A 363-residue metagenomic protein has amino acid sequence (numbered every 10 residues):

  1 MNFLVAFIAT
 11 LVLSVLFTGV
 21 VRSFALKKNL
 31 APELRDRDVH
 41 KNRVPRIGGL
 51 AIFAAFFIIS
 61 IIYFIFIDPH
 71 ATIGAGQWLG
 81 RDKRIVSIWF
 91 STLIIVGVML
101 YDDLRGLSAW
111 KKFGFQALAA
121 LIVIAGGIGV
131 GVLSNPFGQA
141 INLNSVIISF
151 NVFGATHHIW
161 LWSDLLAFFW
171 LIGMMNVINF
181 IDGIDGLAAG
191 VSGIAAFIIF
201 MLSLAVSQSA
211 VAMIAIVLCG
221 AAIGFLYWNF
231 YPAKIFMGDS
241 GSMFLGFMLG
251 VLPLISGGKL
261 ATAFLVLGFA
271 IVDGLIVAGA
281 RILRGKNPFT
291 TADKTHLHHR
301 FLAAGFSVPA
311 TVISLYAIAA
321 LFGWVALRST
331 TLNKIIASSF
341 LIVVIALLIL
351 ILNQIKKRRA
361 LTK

Functional and structural regions predicted by a protein language model:
M1-L275: "…together with the soluble PPM/PP2C metallo-phosphatase catalytic core" -> "…together with the soluble PPM/PP2C
G257-K363: C-terminal membrane-associated helical module and adjoining short loops/tails
